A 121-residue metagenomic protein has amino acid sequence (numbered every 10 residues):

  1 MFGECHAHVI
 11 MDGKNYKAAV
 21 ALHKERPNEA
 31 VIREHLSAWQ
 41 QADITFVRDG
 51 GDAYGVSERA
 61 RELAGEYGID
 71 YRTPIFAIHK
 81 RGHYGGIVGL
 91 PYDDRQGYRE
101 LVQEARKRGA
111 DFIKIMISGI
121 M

Functional and structural regions predicted by a protein language model:
F2-E62, Y84: Metal-associated gating/positioning segment near the N- to mid-region
G65-M121: Metal-coordinating catalytic core of metallo-dependent amide/deamination hydrolases
